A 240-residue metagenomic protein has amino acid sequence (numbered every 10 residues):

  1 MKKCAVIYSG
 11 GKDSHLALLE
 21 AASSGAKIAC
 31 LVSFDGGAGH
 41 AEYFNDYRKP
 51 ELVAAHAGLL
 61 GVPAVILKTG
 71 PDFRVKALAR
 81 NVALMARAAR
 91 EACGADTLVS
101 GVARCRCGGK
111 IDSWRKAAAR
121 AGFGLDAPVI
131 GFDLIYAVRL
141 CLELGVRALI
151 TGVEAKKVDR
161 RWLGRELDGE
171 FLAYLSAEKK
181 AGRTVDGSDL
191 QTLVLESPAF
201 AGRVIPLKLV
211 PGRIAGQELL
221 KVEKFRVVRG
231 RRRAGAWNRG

Functional and structural regions predicted by a protein language model:
M1-G240: Nucleotide-activated chemistry modules centered on ATP-dependent adenylation/adenylyltransferase
